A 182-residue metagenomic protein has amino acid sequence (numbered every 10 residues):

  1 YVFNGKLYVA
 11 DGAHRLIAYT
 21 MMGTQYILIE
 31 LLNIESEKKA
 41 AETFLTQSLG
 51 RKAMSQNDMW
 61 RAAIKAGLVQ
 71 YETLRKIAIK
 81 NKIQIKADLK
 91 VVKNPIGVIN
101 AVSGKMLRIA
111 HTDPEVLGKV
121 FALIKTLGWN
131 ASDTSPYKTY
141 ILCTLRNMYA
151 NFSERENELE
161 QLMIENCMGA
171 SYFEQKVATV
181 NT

Functional and structural regions predicted by a protein language model:
Y1-T182: Accessory terminal alpha-helical modules
